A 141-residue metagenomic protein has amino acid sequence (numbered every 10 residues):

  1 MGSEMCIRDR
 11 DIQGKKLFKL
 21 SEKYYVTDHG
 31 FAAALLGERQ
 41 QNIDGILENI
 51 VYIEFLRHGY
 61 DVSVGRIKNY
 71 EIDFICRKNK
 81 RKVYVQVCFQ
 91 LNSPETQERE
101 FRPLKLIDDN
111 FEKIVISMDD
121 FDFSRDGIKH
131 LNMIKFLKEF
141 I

Functional and structural regions predicted by a protein language model:
G2, Y84, N132-I134: Short alpha-helix boundary/capping motifs
S3-K82, F89: Accessory nucleic acid-recognition modules appended to NTPase machines
G65, F89-I134: Catalytic cores of nucleic-acid endonucleases
F136-I141: Non-catalytic C-terminal interaction segments of nucleic acid-processing enzymes
